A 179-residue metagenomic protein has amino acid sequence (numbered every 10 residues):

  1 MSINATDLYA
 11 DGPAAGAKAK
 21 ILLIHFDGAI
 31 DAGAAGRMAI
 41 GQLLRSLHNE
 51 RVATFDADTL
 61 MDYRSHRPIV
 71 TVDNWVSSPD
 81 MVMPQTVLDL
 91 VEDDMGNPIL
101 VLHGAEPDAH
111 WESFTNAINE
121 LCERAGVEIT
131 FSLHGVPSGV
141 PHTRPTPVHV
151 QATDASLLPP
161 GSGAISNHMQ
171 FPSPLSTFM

Functional and structural regions predicted by a protein language model:
S2-G104: N-terminal short beta-loop-beta anion/metal-coordinating cradle
F26-I30, L102-W111, G161-Q170: Flexible, glycine/proline-enriched loop segments at strand-loop-helix junctions that form or flank small-ligand binding
A32, D108-E112, P137-T143: Short, well-ordered, mixed-charge alpha-helical segments that flank or form enzyme active sites
G96, W111-E112, N116, L121-E123 (+1 more regions): Non-transmembrane, aqueous-exposed alpha-helical and coiled segments at domain scale
E128: Short acidic/polar active-site loop segments enriched in Thr and Asp
G139-M179: Catalytic cores of processing enzymes, dominated by hydrolases/peptidases, characterized by acidic/His-rich
